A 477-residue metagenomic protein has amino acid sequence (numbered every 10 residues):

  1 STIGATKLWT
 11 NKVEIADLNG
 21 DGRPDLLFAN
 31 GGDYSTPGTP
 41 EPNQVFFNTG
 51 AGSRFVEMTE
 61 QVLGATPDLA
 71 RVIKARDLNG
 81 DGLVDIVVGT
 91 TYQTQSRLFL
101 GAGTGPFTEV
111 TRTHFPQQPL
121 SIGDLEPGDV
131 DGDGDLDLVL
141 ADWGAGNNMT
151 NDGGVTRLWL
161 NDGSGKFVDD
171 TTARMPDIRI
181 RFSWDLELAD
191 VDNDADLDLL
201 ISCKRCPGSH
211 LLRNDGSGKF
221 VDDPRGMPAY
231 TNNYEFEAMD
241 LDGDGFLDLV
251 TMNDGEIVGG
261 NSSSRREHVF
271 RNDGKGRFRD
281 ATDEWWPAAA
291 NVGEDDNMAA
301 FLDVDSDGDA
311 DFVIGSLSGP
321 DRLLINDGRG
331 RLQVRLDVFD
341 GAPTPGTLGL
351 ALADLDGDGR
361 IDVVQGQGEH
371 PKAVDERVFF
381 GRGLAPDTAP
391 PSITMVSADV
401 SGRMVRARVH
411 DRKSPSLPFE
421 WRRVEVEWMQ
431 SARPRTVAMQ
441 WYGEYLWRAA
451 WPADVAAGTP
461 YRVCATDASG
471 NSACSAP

Functional and structural regions predicted by a protein language model:
S1-L8, F46-D68, L100-L120, W159-R181 (+4 more regions): Blade-edge motifs of beta-propeller repeat domains
W9-N11, E41, L69-R71, S121 (+9 more regions): Beta-rich catalytic cores
N11-G20, A70-G80, I122-G132, W184-N193 (+3 more regions): Beta-propeller blade termini
G22-F28, G82-I86, G134-L140, A195-I201 (+3 more regions): Glycine-aliphatic tripeptides that mark coil-to-beta-strand junctions in extracellular and membrane proteins
G31-D33, T91, W143-G144, K204-R205 (+3 more regions): Short loop/turn segments immediately following the C-termini of beta-strands
P37-P42, T94-R97, N148-V155, P207-G208 (+3 more regions): Structural motif
G349-T388: Blade-level signature of beta-propeller repeat domains, shared across WD40, Kelch, NHL, RCC1 and BNR/Asp-box propellers
G383-P477: Glycan-association/targeting regions that enable binding to alpha-glucans and other polysaccharides
